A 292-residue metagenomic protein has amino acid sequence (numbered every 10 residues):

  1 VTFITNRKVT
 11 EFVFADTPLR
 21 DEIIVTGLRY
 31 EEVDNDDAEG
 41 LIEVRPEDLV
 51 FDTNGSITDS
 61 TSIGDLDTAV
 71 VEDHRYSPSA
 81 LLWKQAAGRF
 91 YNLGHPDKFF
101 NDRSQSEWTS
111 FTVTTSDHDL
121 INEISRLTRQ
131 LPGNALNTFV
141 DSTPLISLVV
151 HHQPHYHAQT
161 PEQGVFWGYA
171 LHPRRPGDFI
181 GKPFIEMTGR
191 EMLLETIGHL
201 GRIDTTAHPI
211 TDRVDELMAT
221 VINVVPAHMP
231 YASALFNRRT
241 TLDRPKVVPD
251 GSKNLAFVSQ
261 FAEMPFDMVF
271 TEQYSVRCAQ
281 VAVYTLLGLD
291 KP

Functional and structural regions predicted by a protein language model:
T5-D34: A conserved short coil-to-beta-strand element within the FAD-binding core of flavoproteins
K8, G55-S56: Short glycine-/small-residue-rich Rossmann-like dinucleotide-binding loops
P18-L19, E39-L41, R244-K246: Short, flexible, glycine/charge-rich loop motifs used to bind or transfer phosphoryl groups or to couple energy/partner
T26-A38, L145, N237: A Trp-anchored, charged/polar loop motif used as the substrate-binding/catalytic surface of acyl/ester-handling
D36, I57-D59: Glycine-rich nucleotide phosphate-binding loop and flanking beta-alpha elements of Rossmann-like dinucleotide-binding
D36-L49: Core beta-strand elements of the Rossmann-like FAD/NAD(P) dinucleotide-binding domain in flavoenzyme oxidoreductases
E47-D52, D59-C278, Y284-K291: C-terminal segments that line or cap access tunnels to active or ligand-binding sites in enzymes and enzyme-associated
